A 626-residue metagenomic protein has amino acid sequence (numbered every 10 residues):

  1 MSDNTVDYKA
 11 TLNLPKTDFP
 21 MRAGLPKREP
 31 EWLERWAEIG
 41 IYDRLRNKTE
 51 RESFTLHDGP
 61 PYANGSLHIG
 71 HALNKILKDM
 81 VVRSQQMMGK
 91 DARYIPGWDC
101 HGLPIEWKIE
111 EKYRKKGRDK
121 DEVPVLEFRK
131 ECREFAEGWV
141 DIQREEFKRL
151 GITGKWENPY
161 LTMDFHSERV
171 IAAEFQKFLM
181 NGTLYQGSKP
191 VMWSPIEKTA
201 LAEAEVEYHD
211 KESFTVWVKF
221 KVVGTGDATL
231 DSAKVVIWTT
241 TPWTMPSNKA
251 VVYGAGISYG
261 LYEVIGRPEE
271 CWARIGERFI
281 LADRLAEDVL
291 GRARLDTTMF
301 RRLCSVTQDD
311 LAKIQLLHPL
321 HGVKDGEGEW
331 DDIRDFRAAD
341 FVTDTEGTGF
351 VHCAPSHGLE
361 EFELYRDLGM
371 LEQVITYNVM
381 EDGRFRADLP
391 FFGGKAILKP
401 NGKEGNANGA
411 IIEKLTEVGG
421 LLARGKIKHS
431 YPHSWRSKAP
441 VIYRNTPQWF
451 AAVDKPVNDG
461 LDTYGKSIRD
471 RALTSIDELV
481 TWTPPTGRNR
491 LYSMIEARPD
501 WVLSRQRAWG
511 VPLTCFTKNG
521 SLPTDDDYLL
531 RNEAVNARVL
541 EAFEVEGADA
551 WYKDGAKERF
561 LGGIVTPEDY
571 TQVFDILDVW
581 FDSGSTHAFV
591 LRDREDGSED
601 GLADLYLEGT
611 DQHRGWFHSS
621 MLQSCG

Functional and structural regions predicted by a protein language model:
S2-D18, R22-L25, E31, R35-I39 (+5 more regions): Residue patterns forming the tRNA-binding/recognition surfaces of aminoacyl-tRNA synthetases and related DALR
R22-E52, L290-D296, S305-V306: Histidine-rich, glycine-flanked metal-binding segment
Y42-R44, T297-S305, Q315-H318, G420-K426 (+1 more regions): Short secondary-structure junctions
P60, W98-G102, G383: Acidic, glycine-rich active-site loops and adjacent beta-strand->loop/helix elements that engage anionic groups
Y62-P96, W107, E111-R114, M192-E197 (+10 more regions): Conserved active-site neighborhood of enzyme catalytic/cofactor-binding cores
R93-I95, C100-L103, E174-M180: Hydrophobic or amphipathic alpha-helical targeting/insertion segments
A250, I257-F350, L359, E363: Protease-associated
